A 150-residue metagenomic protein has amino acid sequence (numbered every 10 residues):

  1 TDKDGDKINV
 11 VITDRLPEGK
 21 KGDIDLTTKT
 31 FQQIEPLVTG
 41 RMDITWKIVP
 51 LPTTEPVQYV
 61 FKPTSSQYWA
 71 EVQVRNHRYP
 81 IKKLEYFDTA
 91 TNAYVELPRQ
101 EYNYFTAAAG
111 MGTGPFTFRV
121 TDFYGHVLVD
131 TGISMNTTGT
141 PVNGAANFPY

Functional and structural regions predicted by a protein language model:
D2-I24, T28-Y150: Mature exported/compartmentalized surface modules and terminal targeting/interaction regions
